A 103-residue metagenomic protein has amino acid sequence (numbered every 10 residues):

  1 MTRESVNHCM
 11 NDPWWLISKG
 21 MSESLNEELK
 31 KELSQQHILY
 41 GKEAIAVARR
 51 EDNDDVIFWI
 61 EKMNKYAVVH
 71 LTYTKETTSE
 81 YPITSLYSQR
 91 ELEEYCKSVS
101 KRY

Functional and structural regions predicted by a protein language model:
T2-K42: Negatively charged, low-complexity tracts enriched in Asp/Glu with abundant Ser/Thr
R3, R49-R50, R90, R102: Arginine residue identity/basic-tract feature
N11-W14, S18-M21, D52, E93 (+1 more regions): Generic ordered-secondary-structure signal
W14, L33, K62-Y73, V99-Y103: Aromatic-enriched hydrophobic runs in primary sequence
L29, L33, H37, A48 (+2 more regions): Generic secondary-structure transition motif, activating predominantly at the C-termini of alpha-helices
I38-I83: Amphipathic protein-protein interaction modules
H70-Y103: A short, surface-exposed interaction/processing loop segment used at functional sites
